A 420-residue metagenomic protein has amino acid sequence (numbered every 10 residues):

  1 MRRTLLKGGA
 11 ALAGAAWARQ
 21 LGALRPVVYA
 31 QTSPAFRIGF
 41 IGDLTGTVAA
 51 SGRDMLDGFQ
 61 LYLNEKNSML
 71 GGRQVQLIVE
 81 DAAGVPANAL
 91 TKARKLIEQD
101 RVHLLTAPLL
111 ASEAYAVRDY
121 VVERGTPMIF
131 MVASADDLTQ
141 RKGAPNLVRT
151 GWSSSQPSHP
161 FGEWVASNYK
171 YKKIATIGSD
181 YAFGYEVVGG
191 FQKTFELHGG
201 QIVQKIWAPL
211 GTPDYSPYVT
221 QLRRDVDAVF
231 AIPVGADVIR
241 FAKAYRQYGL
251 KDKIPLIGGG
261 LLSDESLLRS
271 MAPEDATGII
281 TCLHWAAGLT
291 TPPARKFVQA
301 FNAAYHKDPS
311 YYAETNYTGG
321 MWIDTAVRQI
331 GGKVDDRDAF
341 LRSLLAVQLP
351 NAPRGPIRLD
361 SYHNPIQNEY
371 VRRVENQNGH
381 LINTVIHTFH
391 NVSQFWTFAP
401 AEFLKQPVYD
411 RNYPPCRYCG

Functional and structural regions predicted by a protein language model:
T4-P26: N-terminal export signals
Q20-I41: C-terminal segment of N-terminal export signals and the immediately downstream linker at the start of the mature
G39-G58, E80-A87, L109-L110, G178-Y185 (+2 more regions): Extracytoplasmic "Venus flytrap"
A50-M55, M69-R141, T150, W207-Y215 (+1 more regions): Beta-alpha junction/loop-to-helix N-cap segments that form part of ligand/metal-binding clefts
R101-L109, I129-M131, A175-G178, V226-G235 (+3 more regions): Periplasmic-binding protein-like
D136-D137, P145-Y248, W285-K296: Extracellular/periplasmic Venus flytrap/periplasmic-binding protein
R240, L289-V347: Extracellular/periplasmic ligand-binding modules, especially the Venus flytrap/periplasmic-binding
Q348-G420: Solvent-exposed, acidic/polar segments of extracytosolic/periplasmic ligand-binding ectodomains
